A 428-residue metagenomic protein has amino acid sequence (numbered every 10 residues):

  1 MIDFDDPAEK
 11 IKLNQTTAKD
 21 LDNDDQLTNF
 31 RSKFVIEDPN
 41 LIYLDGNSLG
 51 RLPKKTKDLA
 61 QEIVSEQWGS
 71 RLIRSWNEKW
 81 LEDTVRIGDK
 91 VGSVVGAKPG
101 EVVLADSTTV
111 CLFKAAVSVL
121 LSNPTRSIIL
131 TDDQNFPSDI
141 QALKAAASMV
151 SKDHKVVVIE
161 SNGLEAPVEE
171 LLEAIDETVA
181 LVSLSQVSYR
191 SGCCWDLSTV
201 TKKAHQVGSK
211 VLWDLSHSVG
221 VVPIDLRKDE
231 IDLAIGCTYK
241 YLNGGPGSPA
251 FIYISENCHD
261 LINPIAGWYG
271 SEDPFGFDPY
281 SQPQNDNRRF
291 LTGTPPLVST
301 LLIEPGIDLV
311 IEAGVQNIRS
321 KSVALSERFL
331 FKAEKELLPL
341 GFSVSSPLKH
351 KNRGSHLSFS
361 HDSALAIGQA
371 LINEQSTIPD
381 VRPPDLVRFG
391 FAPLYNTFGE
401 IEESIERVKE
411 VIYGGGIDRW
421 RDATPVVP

Functional and structural regions predicted by a protein language model:
M1-P428: Pyridoxal 5′-phosphate
